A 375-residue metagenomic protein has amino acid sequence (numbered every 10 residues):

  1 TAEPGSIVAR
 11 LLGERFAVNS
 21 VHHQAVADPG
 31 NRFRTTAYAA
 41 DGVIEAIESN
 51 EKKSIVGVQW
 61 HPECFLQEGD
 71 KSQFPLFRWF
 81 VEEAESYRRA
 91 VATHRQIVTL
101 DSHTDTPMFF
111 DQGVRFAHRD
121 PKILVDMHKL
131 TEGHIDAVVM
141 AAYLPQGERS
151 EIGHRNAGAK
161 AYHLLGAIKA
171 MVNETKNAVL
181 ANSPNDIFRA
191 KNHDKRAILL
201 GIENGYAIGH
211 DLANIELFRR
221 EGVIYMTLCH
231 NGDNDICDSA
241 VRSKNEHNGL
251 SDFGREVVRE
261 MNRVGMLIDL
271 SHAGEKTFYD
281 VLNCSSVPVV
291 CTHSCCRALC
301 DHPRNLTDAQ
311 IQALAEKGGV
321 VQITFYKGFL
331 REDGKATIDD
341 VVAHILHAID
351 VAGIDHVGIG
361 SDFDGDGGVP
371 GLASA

Functional and structural regions predicted by a protein language model:
T1-A92: Amide-donor transfer/coupling interface in amidating biosynthetic enzymes
E3-G5, V21-H23, A40, A273 (+2 more regions): Histidine- and/or cysteine-centered catalytic micro-motif in compact active-site loops
V18-A25, V58-P62, T99-T106, A273 (+1 more regions): Histidine-centered catalytic micro-motifs
K52, H134-I135, V223-Y225, V264-M266 (+2 more regions): Glycine-enriched alpha-helix->loop->beta-strand junction motifs that scaffold or abut catalytic
R89-N245, D301-Q322, Y326-I359, F363-A375: N-terminal hydrophobic targeting/anchoring segments and the immediately downstream early-domain regions of hydrolases
E221-E275: Metal-dependent enolase-superfamily TIM-barrel catalytic cores that perform enediolate-based chemistry
E246-V264, V281-C291, V351, A375: Alpha-helix-loop-beta-strand connector modules within alpha/beta enzyme cores
E275, N283-P288, H293-A315: Acidic, glycine-rich loop-and-beta core segments that form the ion-binding/anion-interacting portion of active sites
